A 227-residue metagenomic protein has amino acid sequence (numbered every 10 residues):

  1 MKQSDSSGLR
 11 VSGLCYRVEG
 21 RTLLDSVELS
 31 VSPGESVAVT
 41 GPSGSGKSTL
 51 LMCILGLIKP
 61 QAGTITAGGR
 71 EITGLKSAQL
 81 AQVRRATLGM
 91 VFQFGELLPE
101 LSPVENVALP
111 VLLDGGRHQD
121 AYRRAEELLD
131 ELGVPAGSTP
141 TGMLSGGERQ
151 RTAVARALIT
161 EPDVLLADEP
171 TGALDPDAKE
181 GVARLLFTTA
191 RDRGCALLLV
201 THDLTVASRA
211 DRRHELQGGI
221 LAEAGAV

Functional and structural regions predicted by a protein language model:
L55: Helix-to-loop junction immediately C-terminal to a conserved catalytic motif
G63-E71: Conserved ABC transporter NBD signature motif
L101-L109: Short coil-to-helix segment of the ABC ATPase nucleotide-binding domain corresponding to the Q-loop/switch region
L128-G142: Conserved ABC nucleotide-binding domain
P140-L144, E148-Q150: Conserved ABC ATPase signature
E161: Conserved catalytic motifs of ABC-family nucleotide-binding domains
L165-D168: Catalytic Walker B motif of ABC-type/P-loop ATPase nucleotide-binding domains
